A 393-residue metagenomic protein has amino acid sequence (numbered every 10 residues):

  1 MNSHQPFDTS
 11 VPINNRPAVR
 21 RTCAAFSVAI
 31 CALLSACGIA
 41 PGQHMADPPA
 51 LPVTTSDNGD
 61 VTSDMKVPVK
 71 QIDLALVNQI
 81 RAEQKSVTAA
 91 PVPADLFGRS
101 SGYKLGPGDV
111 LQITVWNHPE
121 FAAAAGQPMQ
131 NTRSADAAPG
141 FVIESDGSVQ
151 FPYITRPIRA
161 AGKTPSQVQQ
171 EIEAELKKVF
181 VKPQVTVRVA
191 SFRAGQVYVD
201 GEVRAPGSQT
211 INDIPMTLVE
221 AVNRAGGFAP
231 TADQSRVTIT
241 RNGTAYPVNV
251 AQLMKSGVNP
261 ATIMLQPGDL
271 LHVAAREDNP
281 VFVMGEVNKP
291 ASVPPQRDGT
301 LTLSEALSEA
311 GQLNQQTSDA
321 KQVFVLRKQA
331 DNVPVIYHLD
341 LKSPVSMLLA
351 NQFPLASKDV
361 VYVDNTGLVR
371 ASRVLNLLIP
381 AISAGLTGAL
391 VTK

Functional and structural regions predicted by a protein language model:
N2-F7, P12-I13, C37-A174, A245 (+4 more regions): N-terminal, post-cleavage mature segments of outer-membrane and organellar outer-membrane proteins involved
A24-S35: Bacterial N-terminal signal peptides
K70-I72, I80-E83, V179-F180, A229-D269 (+1 more regions): Positively charged
D109-N117, D146, T164-F180, V199 (+4 more regions): Amphipathic, non-transmembrane alpha-helical segments in extracytoplasmic/periplasmic proteins
H118-R133, G162, D278-G285, L368-L377: Short, Lys/Arg- and Gly-enriched loop/turn segments at beta-strand edges
E144-T155, R193-P206, A275-S292: Eukaryote-biased recognition of intrinsically disordered, low-complexity regulatory segments
S292-K393: C-terminal soluble interaction/assembly domains
